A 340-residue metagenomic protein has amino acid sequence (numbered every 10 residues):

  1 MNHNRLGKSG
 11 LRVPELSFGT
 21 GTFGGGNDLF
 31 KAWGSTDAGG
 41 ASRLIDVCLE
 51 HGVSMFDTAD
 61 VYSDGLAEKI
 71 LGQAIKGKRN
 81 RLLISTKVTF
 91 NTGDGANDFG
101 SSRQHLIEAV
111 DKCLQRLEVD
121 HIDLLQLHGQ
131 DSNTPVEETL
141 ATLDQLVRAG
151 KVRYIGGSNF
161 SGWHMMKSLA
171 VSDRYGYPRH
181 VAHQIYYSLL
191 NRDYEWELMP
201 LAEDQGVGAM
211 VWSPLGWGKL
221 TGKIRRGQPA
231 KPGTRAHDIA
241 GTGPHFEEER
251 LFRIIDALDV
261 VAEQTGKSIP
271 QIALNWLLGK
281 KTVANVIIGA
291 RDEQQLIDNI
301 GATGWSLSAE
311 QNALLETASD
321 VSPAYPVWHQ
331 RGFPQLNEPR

Functional and structural regions predicted by a protein language model:
M1-L82, R148: N-terminal binding-site loop/beta-alpha segment at the start of enzyme catalytic domains that lines or forms
N2, S42, D204, Q228-V260 (+3 more regions): Terminal-tail/helix-coil boundary detector
L6, F18, A41, F56 (+13 more regions): Conserved, mostly hydrophobic/aromatic
L11-L16, H51-M55, K78-L82, V119-D123 (+5 more regions): Short, well-ordered coil/turn segments that N-cap beta-strands
G21-F23, A59-V61, K87-N91, L127-Q130 (+4 more regions): Active-site beta-loop-alpha junctions enriched in small/polar residues
N27, G93-E197: Glycine/proline-rich, positively charged, aromatic-decorated active-site loop/lid region on the catalytic face
I45, E68, G72, V110-L114 (+7 more regions): Generic structural signal for well-ordered alpha-helices, preferentially at hydrophobic/aromatic core positions
Y194-T234, S268: Aromatic-lined glycan-binding groove of carbohydrate-active enzymes
